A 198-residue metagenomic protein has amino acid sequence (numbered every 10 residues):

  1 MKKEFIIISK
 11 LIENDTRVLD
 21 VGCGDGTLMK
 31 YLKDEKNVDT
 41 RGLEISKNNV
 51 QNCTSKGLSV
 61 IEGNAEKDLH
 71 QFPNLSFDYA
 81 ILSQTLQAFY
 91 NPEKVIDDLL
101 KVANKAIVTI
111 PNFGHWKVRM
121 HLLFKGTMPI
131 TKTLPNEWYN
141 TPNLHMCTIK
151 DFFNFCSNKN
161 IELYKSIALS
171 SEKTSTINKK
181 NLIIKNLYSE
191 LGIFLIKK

Functional and structural regions predicted by a protein language model:
M1-D15: Conserved alpha-helix/loop element of class I SAM-dependent methyltransferases that forms part of the SAM/SAH-binding
G22-G24: Class I SAM-dependent methyltransferase "Motif I" SAM/SAH-binding loop
G26-K30: Glycine-rich SAM-binding Motif I of class I
Y31-D68: Class I SAM-dependent methyltransferase SAM/SAH-binding core
H70-Y79: A short acidic, Gly/Pro-enriched loop at the edge of an enzyme's catalytic core that lines a small-molecule cofactor
Y79-N91: A short SAM/SAH-binding and catalytic strip from SAM-dependent methyltransferases
K94-D98, K105-K197: S-adenosyl-L-methionine-dependent methyltransferase catalytic module, highlighting the catalytic core
